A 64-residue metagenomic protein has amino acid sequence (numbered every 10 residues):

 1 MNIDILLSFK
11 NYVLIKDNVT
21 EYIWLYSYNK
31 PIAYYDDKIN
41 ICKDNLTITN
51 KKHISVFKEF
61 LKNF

Functional and structural regions predicted by a protein language model:
M1-F64: Terminal leader/tail segments of proteins
